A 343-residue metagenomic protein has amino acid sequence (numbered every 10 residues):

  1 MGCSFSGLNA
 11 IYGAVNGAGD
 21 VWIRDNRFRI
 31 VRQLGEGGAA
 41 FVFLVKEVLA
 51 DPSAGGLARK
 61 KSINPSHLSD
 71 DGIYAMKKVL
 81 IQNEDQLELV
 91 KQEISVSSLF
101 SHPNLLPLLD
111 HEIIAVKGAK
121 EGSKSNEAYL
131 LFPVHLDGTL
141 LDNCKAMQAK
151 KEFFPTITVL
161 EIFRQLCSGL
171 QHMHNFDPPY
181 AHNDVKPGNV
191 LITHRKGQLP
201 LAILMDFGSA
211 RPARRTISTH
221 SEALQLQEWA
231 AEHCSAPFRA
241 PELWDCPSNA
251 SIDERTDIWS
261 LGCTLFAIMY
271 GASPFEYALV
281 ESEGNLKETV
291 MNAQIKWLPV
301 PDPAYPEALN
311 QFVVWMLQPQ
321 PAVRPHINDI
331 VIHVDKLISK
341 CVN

Functional and structural regions predicted by a protein language model:
M1-I23, V31: Juxta-kinase regulatory segment immediately upstream of eukaryotic protein kinase catalytic domains
V31-G38, V42: Protein kinase glycine-rich loop
P107-N126: Short beta-strand micro-motifs within the conserved protein kinase catalytic domain, predominantly in the N-lobe
G122-T139: Conserved short submotifs of the Hanks-type protein kinase catalytic core that shape the nucleotide-binding pocket
H174-H194: Catalytic-loop of the protein kinase fold
G188-P237: Activation segment/activation loop of eukaryotic-type protein kinase catalytic domains
